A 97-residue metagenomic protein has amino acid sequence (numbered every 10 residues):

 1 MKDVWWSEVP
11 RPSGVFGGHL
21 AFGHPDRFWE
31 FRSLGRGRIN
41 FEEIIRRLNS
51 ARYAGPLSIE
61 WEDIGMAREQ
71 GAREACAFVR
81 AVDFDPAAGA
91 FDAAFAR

Functional and structural regions predicted by a protein language model:
M1-R97: Histidine-acidic metal/acid-base catalytic patches
